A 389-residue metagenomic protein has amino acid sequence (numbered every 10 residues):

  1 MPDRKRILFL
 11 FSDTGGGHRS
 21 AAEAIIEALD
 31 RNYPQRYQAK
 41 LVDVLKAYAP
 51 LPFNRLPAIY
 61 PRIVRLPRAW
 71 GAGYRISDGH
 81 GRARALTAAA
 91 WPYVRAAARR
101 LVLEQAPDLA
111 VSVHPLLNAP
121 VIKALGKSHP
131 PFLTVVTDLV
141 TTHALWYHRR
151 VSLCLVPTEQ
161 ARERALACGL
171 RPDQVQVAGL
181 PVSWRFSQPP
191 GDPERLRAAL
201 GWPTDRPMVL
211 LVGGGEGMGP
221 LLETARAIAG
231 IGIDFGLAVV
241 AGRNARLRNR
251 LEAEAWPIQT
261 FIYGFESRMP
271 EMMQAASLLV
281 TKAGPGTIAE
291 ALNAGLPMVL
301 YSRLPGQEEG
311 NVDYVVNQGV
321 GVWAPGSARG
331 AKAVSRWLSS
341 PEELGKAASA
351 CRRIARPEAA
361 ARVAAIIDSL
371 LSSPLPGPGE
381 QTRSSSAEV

Functional and structural regions predicted by a protein language model:
A24-Q105: Conserved N-terminal ligand/cofactor-binding loop architecture of enzyme catalytic domains
A72-G169, Q174-V177: Active-site and donor-binding regions of nucleotide-sugar-utilizing enzymes
S152-M208, G213-G215, G242-R243: A nucleotide-sugar donor-handling region in carbohydrate enzymes
D192-A276, E309: Donor-nucleotide binding loops and adjacent catalytic segments primarily of GT-B fold Leloir glycosyltransferases
E271-G310: A donor-sugar binding/catalytic signature common to diverse glycosyltransferases and related nucleotide-sugar
N317-G319, P325-E343: C-terminal "capping" alpha-helix adjacent to the active site of nucleotide-linked donor transferases in cell-envelope
E343-P357: A short, well-ordered alpha-helix in the C-terminal region of glycosyltransferases
R356-V389: C-terminal alpha-helical cap of glycosyltransferases
